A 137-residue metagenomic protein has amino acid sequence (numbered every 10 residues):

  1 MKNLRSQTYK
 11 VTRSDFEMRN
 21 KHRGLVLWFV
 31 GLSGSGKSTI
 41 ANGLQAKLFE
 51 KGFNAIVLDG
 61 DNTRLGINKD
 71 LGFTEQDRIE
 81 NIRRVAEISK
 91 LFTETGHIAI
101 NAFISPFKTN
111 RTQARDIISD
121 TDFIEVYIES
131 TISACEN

Functional and structural regions predicted by a protein language model:
M1-L27: Extreme N-terminal, non-catalytic leader segments that precede Walker-type/kinase nucleotide-binding cores
G24, A55, T121-E125: Structural motif
G24-V26, N54, I98-I100: Residue-level preference for the first positions of well-ordered beta-strands
S33: The conserved Walker
K37: Conserved lysine of the Walker
N42-K90, E94: Conserved substrate/cofactor phosphate-moiety recognition/catalytic segment in nucleotide-dependent phosphotransferases
G66-G72, S89-N137: ATP-dependent NMP and nucleoside kinases share a basic, alpha-helical "lid"
